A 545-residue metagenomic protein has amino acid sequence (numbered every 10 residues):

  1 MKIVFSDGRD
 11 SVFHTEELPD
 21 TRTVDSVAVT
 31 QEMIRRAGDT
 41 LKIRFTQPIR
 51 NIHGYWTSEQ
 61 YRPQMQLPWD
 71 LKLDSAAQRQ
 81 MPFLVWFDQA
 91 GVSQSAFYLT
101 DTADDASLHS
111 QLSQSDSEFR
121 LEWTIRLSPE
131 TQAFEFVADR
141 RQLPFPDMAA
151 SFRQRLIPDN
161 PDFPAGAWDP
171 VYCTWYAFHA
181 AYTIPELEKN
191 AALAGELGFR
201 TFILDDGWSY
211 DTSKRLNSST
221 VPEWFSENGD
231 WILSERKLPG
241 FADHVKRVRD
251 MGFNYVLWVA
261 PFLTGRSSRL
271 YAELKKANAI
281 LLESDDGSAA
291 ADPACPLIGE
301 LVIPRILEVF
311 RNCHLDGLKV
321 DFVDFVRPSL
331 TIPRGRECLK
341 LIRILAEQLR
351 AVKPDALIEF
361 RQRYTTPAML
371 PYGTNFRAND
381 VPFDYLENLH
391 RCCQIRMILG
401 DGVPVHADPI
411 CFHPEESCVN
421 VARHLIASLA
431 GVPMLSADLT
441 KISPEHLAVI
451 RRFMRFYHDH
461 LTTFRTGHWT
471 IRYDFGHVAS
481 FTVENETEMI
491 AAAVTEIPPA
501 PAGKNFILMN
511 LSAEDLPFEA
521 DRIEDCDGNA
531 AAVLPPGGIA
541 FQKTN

Functional and structural regions predicted by a protein language model:
M1-P158, D515: N-terminal accessory beta-strand-rich subdomains and adjacent acidic, glycine-rich linkers that precede catalytic cores
W168-Y172, Y176-L307, R311, L315-G317 (+1 more regions): Aromatic-lined carbohydrate-binding/catalytic grooves of carbohydrate-active enzymes
P239-V248, F253, E337-A356: Alpha-helix-loop-beta-strand connector modules within alpha/beta enzyme cores
R266, Y271-E300, P304, R343-K441: Glycan-recognition surfaces
G317-Q348, R363: P-loop NTPase motor core
L425-G467: Catalytic cores of secreted or luminal carbohydrate-active enzymes
I426, R472-R522: Carbohydrate-binding surface patches
P517-N545: C-terminal beta-strand-rich structural cap/linker in extracellular carbohydrate-active enzymes
